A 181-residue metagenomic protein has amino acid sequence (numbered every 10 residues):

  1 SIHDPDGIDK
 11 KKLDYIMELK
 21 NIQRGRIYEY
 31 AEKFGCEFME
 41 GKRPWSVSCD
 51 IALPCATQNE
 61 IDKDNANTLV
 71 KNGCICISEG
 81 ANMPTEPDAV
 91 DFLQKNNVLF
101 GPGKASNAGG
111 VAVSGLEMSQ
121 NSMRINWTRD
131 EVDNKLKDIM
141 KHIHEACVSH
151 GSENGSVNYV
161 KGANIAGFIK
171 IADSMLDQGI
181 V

Functional and structural regions predicted by a protein language model:
S1-S48: Glycine-rich phosphate/diphosphate-binding loop of Rossmann-like nucleotide-binding domains
D4-D14, N65, D88-V90, V111-E117: Short acidic, glycine/serine/threonine-rich loops at helix termini
K11-D14, G25, D64, D130 (+2 more regions): Generic alpha-helical secondary structure signal
M39-C49, N59-C76: Rossmann-fold NAD(P) dinucleotide-binding segment
L53-C55, G80: Short, well-ordered coil/turn residues at beta-beta hairpins and beta-strand->alpha-helix junctions within
A56-T57, I169: Short, flexible loop/turn elements at secondary-structure junctions
V70-V181: Adenosine-phosphate binding glycine-rich loop
